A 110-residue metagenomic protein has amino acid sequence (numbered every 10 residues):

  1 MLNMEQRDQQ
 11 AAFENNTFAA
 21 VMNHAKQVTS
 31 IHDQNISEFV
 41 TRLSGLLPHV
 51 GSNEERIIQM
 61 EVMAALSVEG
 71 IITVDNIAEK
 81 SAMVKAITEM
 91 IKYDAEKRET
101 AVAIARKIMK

Functional and structural regions predicted by a protein language model:
M1-S52: Low-complexity, intrinsically disordered export/secretion signals at extreme N-termini
E14-F18, I36-F39, Q59, K80-V84 (+1 more regions): Short amphipathic alpha-helical segments that mediate assembly, nucleic-acid/protein binding, or membrane association
G51-Y93: Amphipathic protein-protein interaction modules
E89-K110: Short, Lys/Arg-rich amphipathic alpha-helical interaction segments that bind nucleic acids or acidic protein surfaces
